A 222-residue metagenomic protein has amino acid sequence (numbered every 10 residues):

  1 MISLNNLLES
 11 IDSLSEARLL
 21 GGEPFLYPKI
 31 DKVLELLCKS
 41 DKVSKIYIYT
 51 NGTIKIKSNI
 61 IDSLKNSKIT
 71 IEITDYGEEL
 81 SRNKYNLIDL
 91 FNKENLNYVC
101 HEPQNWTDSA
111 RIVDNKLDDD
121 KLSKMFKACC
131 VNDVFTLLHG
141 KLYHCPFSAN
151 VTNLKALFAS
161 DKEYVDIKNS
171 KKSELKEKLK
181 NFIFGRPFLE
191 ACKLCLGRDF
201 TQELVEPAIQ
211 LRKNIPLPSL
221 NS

Functional and structural regions predicted by a protein language model:
M1-K127: Conserved glycine-rich "GG(E/T)P / GGGxP" loop and the immediately following alpha-helix in the radical SAM core
V113-S222: Accessory C-terminal segments flanking Radical SAM cores
